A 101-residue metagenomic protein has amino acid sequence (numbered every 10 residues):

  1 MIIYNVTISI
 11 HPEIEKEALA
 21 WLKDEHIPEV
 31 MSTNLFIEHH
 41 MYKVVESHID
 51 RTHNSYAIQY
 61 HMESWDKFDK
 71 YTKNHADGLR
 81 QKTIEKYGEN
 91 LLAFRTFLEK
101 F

Functional and structural regions predicted by a protein language model:
M1, W21, I27, S47 (+4 more regions): Residue-level signal for the start and early helices of compact helical domains
I2-S9, Y42-T72: Short, well-ordered beta-strand segments in beta-rich or mixed alpha/beta enzyme and ligand-binding folds
H11-E13: Long, hydrophobic N-terminal alpha-helical segment
E15-M41, D77-Q81: Short amphipathic alpha-helical segments
T33, I37, T52, H61-F97: An amphipathic, aromatic/His-enriched active-site/gating alpha helix that lines ligand/cofactor pockets
K100-F101: Short, low-order "capping/linker" segments at domain edges
